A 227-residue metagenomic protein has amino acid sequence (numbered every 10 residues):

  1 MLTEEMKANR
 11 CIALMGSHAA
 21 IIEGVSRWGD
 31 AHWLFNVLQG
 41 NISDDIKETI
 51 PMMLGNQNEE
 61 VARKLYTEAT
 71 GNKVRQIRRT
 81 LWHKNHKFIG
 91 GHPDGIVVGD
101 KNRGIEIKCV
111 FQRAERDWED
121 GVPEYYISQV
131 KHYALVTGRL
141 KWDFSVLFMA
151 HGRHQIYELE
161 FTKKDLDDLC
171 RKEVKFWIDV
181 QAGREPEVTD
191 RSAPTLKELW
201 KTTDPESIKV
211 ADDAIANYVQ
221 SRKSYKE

Functional and structural regions predicted by a protein language model:
M1-Q57, V61: Charged, glycine-rich intrinsically disordered N-terminal tails and low-complexity linkers that flank
N36-P51, T195-S207, A216-N217: A short, surface-exposed helix-loop junction/capping segment
M52, E68-W177, Q181: Nucleic-acid nuclease catalytic cores
K64, G183-P186, K197-E227: Contiguous, amphipathic alpha-helical segments that mediate oligomerization or scaffolding in large protein assemblies
N72-V74, D179-R191, E227: Surface-exposed helix-capping loop/turn segments at secondary-structure junctions
R79, S192-P194: Cystatin/cathelin-like cysteine-protease inhibitor module
